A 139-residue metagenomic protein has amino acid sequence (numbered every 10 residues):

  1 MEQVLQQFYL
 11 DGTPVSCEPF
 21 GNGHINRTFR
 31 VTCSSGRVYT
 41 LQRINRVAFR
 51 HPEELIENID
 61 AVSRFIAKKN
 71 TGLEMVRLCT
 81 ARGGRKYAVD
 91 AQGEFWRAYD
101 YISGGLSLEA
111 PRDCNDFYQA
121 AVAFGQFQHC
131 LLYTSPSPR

Functional and structural regions predicted by a protein language model:
M1-D11: Juxta-kinase regulatory segment immediately upstream of eukaryotic protein kinase catalytic domains
G12, G23, L73: Structured loop/turn residues at beta-strand edges in well-structured enzyme cores
G12, S16-C17, G36, S137: Short, functionally important structural connectors and interaction interfaces within domains
V15-F29: ATP-binding glycine-rich phosphate-binding loop
V31-S34: Active-site beta-strand termini and strand-to-loop segments that position acidic
V38-N58, R64-L132: ATP-binding pocket architecture of kinase catalytic cores
Y133-R139: Conserved small/polar residues in nucleotide/adenosyl-binding loops
